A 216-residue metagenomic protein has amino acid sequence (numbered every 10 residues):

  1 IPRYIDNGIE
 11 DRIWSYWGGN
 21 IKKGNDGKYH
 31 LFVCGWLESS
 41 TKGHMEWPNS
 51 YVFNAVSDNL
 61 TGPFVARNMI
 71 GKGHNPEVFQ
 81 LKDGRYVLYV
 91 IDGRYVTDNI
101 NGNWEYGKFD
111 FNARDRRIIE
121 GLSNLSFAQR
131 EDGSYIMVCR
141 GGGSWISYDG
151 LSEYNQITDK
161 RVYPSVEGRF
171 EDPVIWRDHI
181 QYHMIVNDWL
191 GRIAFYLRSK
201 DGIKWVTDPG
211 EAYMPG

Functional and structural regions predicted by a protein language model:
I1-G216: Carbohydrate-active catalytic/glycan-binding domains of CAZyme proteins, especially the secreted or lumenal ectodomains
